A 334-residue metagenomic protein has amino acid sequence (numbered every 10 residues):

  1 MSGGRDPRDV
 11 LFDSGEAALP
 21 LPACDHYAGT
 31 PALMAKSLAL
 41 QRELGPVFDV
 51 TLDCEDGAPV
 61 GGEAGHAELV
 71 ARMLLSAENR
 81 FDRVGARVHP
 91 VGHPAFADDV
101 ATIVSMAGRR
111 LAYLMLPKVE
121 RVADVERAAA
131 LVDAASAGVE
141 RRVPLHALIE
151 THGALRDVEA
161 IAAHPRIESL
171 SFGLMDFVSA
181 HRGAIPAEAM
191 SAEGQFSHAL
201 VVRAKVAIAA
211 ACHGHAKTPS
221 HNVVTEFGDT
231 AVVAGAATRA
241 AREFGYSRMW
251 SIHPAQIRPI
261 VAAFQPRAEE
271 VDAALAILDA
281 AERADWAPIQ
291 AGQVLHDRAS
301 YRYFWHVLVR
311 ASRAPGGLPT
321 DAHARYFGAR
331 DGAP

Functional and structural regions predicted by a protein language model:
M1-P334: Expand to "…catalyze enediolate/carbanion chemistry for C-C bond making/breaking, isomerization, decarboxylation
